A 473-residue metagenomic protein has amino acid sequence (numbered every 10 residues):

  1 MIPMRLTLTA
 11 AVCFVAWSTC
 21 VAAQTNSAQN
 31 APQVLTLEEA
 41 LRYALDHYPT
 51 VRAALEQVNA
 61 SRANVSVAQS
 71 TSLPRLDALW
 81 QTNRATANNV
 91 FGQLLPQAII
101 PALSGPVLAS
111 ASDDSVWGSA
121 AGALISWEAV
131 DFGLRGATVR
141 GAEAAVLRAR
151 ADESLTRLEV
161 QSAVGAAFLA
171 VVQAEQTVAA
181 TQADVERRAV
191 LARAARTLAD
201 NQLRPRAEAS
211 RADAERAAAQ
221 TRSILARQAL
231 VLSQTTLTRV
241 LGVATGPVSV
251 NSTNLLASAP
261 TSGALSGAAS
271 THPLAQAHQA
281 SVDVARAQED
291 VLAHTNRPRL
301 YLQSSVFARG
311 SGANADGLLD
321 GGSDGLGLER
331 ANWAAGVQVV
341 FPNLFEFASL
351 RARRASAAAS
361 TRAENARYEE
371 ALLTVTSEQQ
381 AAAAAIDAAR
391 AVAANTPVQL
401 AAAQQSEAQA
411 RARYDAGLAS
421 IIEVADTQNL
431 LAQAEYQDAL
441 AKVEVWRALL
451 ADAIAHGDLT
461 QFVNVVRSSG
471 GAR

Functional and structural regions predicted by a protein language model:
R5-V21: Gram-negative bacterial Sec-dependent N-terminal signal peptides
A23-T82, A87-V90, E128-A129, T245 (+7 more regions): Bacterial Sec-pathway N-terminal export signals of envelope proteins
A28-P32, L79-L124, N251-A259, D290 (+2 more regions): Small/polar, glycine/serine/threonine/aspartate-rich low-complexity segments that form flexible
L35, T156-T271, A385, A389 (+3 more regions): Periplasmic alpha-helical coiled-coil/stalk elements that build and connect Gram-negative outer-membrane
R42-R52, N59-L76, A87, A109-S115 (+9 more regions): A glycine-/polar-enriched beta->alpha junction
A53-A68, T156, V160-T181, V190 (+5 more regions): Amphipathic alpha-helical coiled-coil segments
E143, R206-E215, A355, I421-N429: Short, charged, amphipathic alpha-helical segments
